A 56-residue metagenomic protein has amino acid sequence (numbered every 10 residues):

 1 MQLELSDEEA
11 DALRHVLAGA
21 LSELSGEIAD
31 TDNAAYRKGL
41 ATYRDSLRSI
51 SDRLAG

Functional and structural regions predicted by a protein language model:
M1-E23: N-terminal acidic leader/helix
V16, G26-G56: Short, charge-rich amphipathic interface segments used for partner binding and complex assembly
